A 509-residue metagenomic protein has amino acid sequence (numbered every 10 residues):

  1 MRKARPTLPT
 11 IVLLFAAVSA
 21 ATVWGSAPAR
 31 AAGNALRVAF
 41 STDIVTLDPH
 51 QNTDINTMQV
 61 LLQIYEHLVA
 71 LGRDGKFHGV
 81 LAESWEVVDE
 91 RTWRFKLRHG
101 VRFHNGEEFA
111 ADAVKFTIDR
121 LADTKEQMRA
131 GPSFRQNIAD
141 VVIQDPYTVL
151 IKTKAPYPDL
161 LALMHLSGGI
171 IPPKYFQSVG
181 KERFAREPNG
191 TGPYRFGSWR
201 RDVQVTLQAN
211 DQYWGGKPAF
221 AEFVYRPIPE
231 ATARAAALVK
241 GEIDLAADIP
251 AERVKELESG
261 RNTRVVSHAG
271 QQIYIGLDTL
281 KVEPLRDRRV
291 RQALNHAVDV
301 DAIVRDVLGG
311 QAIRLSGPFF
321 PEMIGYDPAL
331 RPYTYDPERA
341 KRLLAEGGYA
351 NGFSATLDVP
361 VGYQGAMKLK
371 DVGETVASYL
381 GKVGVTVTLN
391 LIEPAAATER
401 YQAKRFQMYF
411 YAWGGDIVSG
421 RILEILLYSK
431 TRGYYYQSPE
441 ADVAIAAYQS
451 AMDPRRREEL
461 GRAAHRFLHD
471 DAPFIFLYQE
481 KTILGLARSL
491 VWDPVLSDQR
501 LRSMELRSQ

Functional and structural regions predicted by a protein language model:
M1-P6: N-terminal secretory signal peptides that target proteins for export/translocation
T10-V23: Bacterial N-terminal signal peptides
W24-A31: Sec/Tat signal peptide C-region and signal peptidase I cleavage site
A39-D89, D119, E126, N189-T191: N-terminal lobe/hinge region of extracytoplasmic solute-binding protein
V45-H50, K76-H78, D159-A162, V205 (+3 more regions): Short, solvent-exposed loop/turn elements at domain surfaces
A70-R73, E90-R94, R98-R129, D140-V141 (+5 more regions): Extracytoplasmic/periplasmic ligand-capture domains
E86, P132-Y175: Surface-exposed binding/hinge segments that line and control ligand-binding clefts or catalytic entry sites
L484-Q509: Long beta-strand-rich cores associated with HINT superfamily self-processing modules
